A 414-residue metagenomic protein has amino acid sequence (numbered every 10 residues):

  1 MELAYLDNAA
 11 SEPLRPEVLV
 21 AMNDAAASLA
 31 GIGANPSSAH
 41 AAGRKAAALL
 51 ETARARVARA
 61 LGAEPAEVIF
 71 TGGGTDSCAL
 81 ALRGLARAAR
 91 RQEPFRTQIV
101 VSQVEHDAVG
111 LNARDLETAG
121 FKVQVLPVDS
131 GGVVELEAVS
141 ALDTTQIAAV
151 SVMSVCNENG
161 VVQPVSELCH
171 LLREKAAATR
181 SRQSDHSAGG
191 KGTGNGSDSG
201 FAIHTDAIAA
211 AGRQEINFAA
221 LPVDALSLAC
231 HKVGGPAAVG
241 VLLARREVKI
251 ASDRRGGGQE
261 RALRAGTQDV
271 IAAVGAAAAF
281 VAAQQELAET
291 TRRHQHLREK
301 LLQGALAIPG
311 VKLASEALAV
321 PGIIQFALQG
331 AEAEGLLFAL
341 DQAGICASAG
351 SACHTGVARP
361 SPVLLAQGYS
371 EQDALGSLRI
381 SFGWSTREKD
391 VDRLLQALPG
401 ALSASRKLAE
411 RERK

Functional and structural regions predicted by a protein language model:
M1-K414: Pyridoxal 5′-phosphate
